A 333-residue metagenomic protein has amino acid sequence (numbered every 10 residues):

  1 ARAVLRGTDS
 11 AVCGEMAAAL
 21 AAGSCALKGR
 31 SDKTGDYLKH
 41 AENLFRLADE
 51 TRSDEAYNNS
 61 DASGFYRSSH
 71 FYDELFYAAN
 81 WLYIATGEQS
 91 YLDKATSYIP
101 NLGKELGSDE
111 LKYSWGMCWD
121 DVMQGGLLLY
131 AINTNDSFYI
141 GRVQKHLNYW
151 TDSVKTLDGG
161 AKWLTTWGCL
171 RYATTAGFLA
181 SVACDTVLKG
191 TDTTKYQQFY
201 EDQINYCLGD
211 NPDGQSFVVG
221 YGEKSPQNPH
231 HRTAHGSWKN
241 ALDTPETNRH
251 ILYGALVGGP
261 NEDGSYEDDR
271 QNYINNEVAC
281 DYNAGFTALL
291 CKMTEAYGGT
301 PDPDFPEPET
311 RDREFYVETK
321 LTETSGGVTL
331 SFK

Functional and structural regions predicted by a protein language model:
A1-A26, A62, H70-S97, D121-K155 (+1 more regions): Aromatic (Trp/Tyr) and acidic
A17, E42-S53: Hydrophobic, small-residue-rich alpha-helical packing segments that form membrane-like cores
K28-G29, D49, S53, G87 (+3 more regions): Helix-capping and short linker residues that terminate individual alpha-solenoid repeat units
G29, T34-L38, S53-Y72, Y98: N-terminal carbohydrate-binding/catalytic regions of secreted carbohydrate-active enzymes
Y57-S68, D109-M117, G159-T166, G220: Acidic, Ser/Thr-rich low-complexity linear motifs
P100-E105, L111-Y113: Solenoid-like repeat scaffolds
P306-E318: Proline-enriched interdomain boundary motifs that mark the N-terminal boundary and often initiate the first structured
T324-K333: Short beta-strand elements of extracellular/lumenal beta-sandwich folds
